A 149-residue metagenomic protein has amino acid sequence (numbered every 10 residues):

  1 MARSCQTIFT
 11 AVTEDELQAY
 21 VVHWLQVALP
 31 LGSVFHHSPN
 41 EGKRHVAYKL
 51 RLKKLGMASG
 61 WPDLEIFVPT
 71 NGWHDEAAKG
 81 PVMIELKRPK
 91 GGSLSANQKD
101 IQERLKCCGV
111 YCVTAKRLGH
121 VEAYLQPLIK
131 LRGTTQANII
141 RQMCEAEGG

Functional and structural regions predicted by a protein language model:
M1-G149: Catalytic phosphate/metal-binding cores of nucleic-acid and nucleotide-processing enzymes, i.e., regions that mediate
